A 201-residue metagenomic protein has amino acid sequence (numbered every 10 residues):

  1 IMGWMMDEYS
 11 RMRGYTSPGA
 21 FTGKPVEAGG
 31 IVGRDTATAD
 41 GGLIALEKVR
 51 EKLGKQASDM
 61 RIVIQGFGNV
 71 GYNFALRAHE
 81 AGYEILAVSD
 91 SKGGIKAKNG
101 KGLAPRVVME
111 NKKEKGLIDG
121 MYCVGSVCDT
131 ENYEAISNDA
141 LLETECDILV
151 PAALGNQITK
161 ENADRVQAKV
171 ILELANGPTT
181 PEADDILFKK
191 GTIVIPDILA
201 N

Functional and structural regions predicted by a protein language model:
I1-V32, L43: N-terminal ligand-binding/catalytic initiation module
E8, A45-V49, R77, A81 (+4 more regions): Generic, well-ordered alpha-helical scaffold segments in large soluble proteins
R11, E47-K55, A152-G155, G177: Conserved helix-loop functional segments at active or binding sites
Y15-F21, I64, A87-D90, A135 (+3 more regions): General beta-strand structural signal in soluble alpha/beta enzymes
P25, G33-L142: Glycine-rich phosphate/diphosphate-binding loop of Rossmann-like nucleotide-binding domains
G30-T38, G66, C146, A175 (+1 more regions): Catalytic cores of large soluble enzymes that bind and process phosphate-bearing ligands
L141-I148, Q167: Short acidic/histidine-rich motifs immediately flanking catalytic phosphotransfer sites in two-component signaling
A153-N201: Rossmann-fold NAD(P)-binding glycine/threonine-rich loop
